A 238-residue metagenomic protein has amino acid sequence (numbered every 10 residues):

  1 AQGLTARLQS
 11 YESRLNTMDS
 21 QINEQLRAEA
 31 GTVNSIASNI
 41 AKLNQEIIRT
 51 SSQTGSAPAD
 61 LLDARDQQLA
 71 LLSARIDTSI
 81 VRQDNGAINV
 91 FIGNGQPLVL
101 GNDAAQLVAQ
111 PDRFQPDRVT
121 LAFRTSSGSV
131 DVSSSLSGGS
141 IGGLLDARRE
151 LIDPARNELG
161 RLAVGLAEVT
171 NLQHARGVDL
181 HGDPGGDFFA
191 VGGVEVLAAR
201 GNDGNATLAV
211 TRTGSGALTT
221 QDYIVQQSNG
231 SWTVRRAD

Functional and structural regions predicted by a protein language model:
A1-D238: Structural signature of extracellular appendage/secretion-system components
